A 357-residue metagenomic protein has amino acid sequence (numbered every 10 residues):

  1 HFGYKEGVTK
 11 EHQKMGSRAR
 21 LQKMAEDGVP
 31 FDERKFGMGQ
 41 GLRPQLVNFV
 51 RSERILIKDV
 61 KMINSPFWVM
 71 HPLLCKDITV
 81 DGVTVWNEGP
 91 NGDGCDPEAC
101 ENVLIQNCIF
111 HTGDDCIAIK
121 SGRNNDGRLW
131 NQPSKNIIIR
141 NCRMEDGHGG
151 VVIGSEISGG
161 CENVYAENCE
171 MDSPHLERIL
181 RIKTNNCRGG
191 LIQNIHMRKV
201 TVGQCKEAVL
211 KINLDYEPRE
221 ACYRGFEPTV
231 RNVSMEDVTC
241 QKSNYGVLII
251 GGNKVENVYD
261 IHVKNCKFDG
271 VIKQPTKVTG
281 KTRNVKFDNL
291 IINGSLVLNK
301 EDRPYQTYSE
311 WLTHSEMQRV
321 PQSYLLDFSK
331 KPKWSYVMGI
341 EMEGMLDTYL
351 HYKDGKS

Functional and structural regions predicted by a protein language model:
H1-K300: Extracellular/periplasmic carbohydrate-active domains that bind, remodel, or depolymerize complex polysaccharides
E301-S357: Low-complexity, Ser/Thr/Pro/Gly-enriched N-terminal "stalk/linker" regions
